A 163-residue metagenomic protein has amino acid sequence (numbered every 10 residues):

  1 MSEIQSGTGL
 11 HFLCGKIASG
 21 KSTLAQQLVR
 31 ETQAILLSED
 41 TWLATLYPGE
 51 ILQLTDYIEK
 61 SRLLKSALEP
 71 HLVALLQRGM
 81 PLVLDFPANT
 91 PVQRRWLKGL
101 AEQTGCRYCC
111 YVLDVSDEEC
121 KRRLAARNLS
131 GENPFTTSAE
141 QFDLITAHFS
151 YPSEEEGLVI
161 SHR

Functional and structural regions predicted by a protein language model:
M1-G9: Extreme N-terminal, non-catalytic leader segments that precede Walker-type/kinase nucleotide-binding cores
L13: Hydrophobic anchor at the beta1->P-loop junction of P-loop NTPases
K16: P-loop (Walker A) phosphate-binding loop of NTP-binding proteins
S19, T23-M80: Conserved substrate/cofactor phosphate-moiety recognition/catalytic segment in nucleotide-dependent phosphotransferases
A34-L36, Y108-V112, G157-S161: Conserved beta-strand scaffold positions in the cores of enzyme catalytic domains, especially in NTP/NDP-utilizing
E59-T104, Y108: Glycine-rich phosphate-binding loop used to anchor ATP phosphates in small-molecule kinases, encompassing both
T104-R123: Conserved phosphate-donor/acceptor-positioning beta-strand/loop module used by diverse small-molecule
L129-R163: Small-molecule kinase domains that catalyze NTP-dependent phosphoryl transfer to phosphate-bearing small molecules
